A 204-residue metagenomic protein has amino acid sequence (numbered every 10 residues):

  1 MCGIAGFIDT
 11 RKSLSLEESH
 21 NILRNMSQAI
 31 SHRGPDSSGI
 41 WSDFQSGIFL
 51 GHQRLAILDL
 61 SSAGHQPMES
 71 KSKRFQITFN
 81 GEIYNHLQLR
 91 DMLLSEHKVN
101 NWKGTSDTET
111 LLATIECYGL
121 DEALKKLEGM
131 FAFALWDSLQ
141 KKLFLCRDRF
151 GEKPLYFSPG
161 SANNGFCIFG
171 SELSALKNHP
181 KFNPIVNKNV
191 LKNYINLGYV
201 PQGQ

Functional and structural regions predicted by a protein language model:
M1-Q204: Cysteine-centered catalytic environments shared across enzyme families
